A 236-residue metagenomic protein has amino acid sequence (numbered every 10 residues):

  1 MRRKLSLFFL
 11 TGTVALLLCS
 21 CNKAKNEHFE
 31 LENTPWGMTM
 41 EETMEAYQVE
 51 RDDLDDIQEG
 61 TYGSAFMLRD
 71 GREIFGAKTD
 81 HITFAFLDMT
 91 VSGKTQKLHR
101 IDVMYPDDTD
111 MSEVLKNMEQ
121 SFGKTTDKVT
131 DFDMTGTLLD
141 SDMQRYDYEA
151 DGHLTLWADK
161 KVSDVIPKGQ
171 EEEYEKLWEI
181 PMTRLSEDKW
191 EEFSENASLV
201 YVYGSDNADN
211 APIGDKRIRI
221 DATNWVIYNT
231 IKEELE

Functional and structural regions predicted by a protein language model:
M1-F9: Bacterial N-terminal signal peptides that target proteins for export
R3-K4, D70-E73, I218: Positively charged, low-complexity intrinsically disordered regions
G12-V14: Gram-negative bacterial Sec-dependent N-terminal signal peptides
L17-S20: C-terminal motif of bacterial Sec signal peptides marking the signal peptidase cleavage site
A24-Q58, R100-E236: Non-cytosolic coordination micro-motifs
Q48, E59-G93: Compositionally biased P/S/T/G-rich terminal and signal peptide-adjacent segments that lie outside catalytic cores
